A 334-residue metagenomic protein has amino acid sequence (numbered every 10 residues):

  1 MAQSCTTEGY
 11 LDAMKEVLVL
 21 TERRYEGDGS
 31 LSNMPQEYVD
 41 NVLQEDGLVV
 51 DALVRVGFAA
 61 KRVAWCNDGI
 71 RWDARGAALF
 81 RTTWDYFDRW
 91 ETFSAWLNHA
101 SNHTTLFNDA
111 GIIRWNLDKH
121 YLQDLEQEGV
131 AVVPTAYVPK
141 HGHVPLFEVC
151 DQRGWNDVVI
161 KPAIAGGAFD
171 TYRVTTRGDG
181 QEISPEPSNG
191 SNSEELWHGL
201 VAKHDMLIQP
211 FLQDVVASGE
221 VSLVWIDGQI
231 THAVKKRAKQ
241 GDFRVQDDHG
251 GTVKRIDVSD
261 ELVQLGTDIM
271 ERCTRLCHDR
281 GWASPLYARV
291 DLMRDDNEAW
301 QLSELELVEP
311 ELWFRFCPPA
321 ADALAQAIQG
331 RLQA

Functional and structural regions predicted by a protein language model:
Y10, E22-K140, V144: Conserved N-proximal alpha/beta basic substrate-recognition cap immediately N-terminal to, or forming the N-lobe
A13-L18: Extreme N-terminal starter segment of soluble prokaryotic enzymes
C66-G69, P210-D214, V290-M293: Short, solvent-exposed loop/turn elements at beta->coil junctions and helix N-caps that rim active or binding pockets
A78, L106-F107, V133, V159 (+2 more regions): Structural detector of well-ordered beta-strand residues that form the stable sheet scaffold of enzyme domains
G129-P162, A168: Rossmann-like NAD(P)H-binding beta-loop-alpha module
F169, T176-L276, Q301: Phosphate-binding site of ATP-dependent enzymes
F243-R244, E261-A334: ATP-dependent carboxylate activation and anion-phosphoryl transfer catalytic cores that bind Mg-ATP to form
